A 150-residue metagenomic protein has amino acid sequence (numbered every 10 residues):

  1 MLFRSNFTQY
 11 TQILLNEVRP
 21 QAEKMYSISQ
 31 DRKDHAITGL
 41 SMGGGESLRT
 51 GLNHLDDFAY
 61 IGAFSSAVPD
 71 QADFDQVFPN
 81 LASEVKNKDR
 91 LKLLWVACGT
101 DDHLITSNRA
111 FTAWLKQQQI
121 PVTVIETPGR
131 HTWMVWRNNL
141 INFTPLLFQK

Functional and structural regions predicted by a protein language model:
M1-K150: Non-catalytic cap/lid and distal C-terminal segments of serine-dependent acyl enzymes
